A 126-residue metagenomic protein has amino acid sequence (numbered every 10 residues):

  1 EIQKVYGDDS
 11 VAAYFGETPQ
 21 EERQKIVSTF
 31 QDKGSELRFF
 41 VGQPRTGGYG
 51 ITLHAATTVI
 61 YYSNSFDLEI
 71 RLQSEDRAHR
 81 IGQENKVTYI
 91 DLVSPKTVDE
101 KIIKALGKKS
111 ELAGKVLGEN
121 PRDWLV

Functional and structural regions predicted by a protein language model:
E1, R23-Q24, R38-K86: SF2 helicase motor core recognition
Y6-G47: Conserved helicase ATPase core of P-loop NTP-dependent helicases/translocases
Y14, Y62, L92: Hydrophobic residues at beta-strand termini and immediately following loops that shape nucleotide-binding pockets
F30, L53, L106: Conserved RecA-like P-loop NTPase ATPase core
F66-V126: A conserved SF2-helicase RecA2
